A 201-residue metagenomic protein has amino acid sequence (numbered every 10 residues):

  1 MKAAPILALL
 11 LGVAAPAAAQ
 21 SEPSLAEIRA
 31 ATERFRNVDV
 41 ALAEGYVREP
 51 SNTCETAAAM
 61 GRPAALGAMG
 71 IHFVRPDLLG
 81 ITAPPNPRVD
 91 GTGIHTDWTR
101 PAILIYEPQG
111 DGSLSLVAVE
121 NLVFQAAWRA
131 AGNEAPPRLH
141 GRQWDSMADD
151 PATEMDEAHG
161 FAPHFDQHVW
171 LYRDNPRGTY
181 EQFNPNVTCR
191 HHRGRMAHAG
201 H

Functional and structural regions predicted by a protein language model:
M1-A8: Sec-dependent signal peptide recognition, specifically the positively charged N-region followed immediately by
A14-P16: N-terminal signal peptide c-region/cleavage motif recognized by signal peptidases
Q20-H201: Primary mode marks residue(s) on the alpha4-beta5-alpha5 output face of response regulator receiver
